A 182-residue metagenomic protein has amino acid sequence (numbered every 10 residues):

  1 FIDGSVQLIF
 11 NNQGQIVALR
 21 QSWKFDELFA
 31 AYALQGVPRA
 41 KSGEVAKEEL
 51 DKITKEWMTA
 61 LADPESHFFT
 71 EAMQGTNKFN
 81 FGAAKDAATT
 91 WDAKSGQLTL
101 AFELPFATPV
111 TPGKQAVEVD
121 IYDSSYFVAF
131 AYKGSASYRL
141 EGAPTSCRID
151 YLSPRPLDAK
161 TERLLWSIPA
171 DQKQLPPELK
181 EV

Functional and structural regions predicted by a protein language model:
F1-A31: Early extracytoplasmic/domain-onset interaction patches
F1-I2, E65, E181: Proteins with a high burden of low-complexity, intrinsically disordered sequence enriched in S/T/G/P/A and R, requiring
S5-Q7, A18-S22, F69, T99-E103 (+1 more regions): Ordered hydrophobic segments in well-structured contexts
Q15-V17, K24, L28, K55 (+4 more regions): Non-transmembrane, interaction-prone segments in cytosolic or luminal domains
V17-L19, D51, K160: Generic detection of intrinsically disordered/low-complexity segments and helix-coil linkers/edges
A18-L19, F25, A33-Q35, A40-S42 (+3 more regions): General N-terminal targeting signals
L28-P112: Structured domain cores in non-transmembrane regions
Q74-V182: Mature, soluble, non-transmembrane domains
